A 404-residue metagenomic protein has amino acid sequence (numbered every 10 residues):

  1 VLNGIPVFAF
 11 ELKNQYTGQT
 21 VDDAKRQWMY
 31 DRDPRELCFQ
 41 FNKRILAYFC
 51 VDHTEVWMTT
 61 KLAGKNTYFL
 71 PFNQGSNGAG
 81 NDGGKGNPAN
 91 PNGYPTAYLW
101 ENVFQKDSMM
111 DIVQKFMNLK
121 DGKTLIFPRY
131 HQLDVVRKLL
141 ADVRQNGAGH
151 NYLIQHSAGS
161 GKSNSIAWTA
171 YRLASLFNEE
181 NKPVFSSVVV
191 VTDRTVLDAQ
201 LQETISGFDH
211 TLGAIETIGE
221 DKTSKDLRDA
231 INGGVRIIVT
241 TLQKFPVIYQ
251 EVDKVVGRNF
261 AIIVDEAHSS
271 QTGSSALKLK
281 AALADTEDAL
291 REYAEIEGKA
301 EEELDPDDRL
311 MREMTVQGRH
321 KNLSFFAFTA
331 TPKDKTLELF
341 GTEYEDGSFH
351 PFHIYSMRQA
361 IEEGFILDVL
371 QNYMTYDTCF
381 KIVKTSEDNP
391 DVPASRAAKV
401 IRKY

Functional and structural regions predicted by a protein language model:
V1-S187, V196-L212, R236, Q243 (+5 more regions): ATP-dependent helicase/translocase motor core
L2, F41, N181-P183, A230-G233 (+3 more regions): Conserved catalytic network of the ASCE P-loop NTPase/AAA+ motor domain
F49-C50, I238-T241, I262, L323-T329: Structural recognition of the conserved hydrophobic beta-strand(s) that form the central parallel beta-sheet of P-loop
N90-P91, K335-Y404: Interdomain helical connector at the RecA1-RecA2 junction of SF1/SF2 helicase-like NTPases
S157-A158, A267-S269, A282, T286-P306 (+1 more regions): Conserved helicase ATPase motor motifs in RecA-like P-loop NTPase domains
T195, T217-D226, T241-V247: Conserved helicase motor
D221-I238, K254: Conserved motor-coupling elements within RecA-like helicase/translocase cores
V235-E266, S270-A282, D288, E303-T315: Conserved RecA-like ASCE ATPase "motif II neighborhood" in helicase/translocase motors
